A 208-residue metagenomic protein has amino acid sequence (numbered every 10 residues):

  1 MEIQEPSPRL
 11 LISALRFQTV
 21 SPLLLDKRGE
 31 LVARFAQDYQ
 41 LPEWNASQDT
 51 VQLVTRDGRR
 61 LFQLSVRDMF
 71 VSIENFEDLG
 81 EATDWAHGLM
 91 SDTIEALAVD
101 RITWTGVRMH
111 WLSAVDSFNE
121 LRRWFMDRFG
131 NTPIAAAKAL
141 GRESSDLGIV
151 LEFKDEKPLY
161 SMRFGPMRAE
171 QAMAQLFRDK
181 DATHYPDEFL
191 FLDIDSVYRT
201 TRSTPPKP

Functional and structural regions predicted by a protein language model:
M1-E74: N-terminal low-complexity, intrinsically disordered segments
I3-Q4, A96-V99, D181-T183: A general structural signal for short secondary-structure junctions and capping/turn motifs
S7-A14, R59-E77, D100-H110, P186-R199: Glycine-rich, often proline-containing surface loops adjacent to acidic residues and nearby aromatics that form
P22-L24, D78, A114-D116, R199-T201: Generic "edge-of-domain/loop-turn" microfeature
W44-Q48, R101-T103, A136-E143: Short C-terminal domain-edge/linker segments immediately following a structured domain
L64-A137: Internal, hydrophobic cores of structured domains that mediate oligomerization or house catalytic pockets within large
V107-F189, D193: Aromatic/basic-lined ligand-recognition segments that form π-stacking hydrophobic pockets flanked by Lys/Arg to engage
S203-P208: Glycine-rich, aromatic-bearing surface loops/beta-hairpins
